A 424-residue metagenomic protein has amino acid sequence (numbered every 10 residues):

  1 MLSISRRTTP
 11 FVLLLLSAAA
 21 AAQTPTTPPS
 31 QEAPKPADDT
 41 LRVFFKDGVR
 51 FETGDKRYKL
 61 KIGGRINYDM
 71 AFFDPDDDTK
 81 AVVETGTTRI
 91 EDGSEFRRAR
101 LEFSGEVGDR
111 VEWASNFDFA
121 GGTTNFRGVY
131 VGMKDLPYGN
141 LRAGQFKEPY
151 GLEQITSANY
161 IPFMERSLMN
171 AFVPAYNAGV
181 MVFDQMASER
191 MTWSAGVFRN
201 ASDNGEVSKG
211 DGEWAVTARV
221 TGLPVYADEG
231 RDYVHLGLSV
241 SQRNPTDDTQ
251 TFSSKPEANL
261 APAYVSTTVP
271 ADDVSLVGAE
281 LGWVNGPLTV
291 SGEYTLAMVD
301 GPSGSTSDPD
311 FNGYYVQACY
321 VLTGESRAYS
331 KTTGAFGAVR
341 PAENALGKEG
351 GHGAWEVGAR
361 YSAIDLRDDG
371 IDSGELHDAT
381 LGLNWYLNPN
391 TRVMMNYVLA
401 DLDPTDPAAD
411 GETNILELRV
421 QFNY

Functional and structural regions predicted by a protein language model:
M1-P34: Cleavable N-terminal export/targeting peptides
L2, T27, A33-L41, P75 (+4 more regions): Outer-membrane beta-barrel pore domains
F44: Short, Gly/Pro- and small/polar-rich lid/capping loops
D47-T246, D310-E349, E356-D369, H377: Outer membrane beta-barrel
